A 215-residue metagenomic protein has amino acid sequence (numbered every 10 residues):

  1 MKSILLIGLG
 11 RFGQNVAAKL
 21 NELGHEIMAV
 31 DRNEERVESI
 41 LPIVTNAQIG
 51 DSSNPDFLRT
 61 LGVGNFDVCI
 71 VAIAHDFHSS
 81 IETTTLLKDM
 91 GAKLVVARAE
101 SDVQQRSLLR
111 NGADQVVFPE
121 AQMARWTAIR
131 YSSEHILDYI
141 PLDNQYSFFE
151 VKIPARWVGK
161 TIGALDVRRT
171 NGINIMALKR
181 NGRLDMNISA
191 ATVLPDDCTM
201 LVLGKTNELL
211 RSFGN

Functional and structural regions predicted by a protein language model:
M1-N215: Cytosolic regulatory regions of ion transport systems
